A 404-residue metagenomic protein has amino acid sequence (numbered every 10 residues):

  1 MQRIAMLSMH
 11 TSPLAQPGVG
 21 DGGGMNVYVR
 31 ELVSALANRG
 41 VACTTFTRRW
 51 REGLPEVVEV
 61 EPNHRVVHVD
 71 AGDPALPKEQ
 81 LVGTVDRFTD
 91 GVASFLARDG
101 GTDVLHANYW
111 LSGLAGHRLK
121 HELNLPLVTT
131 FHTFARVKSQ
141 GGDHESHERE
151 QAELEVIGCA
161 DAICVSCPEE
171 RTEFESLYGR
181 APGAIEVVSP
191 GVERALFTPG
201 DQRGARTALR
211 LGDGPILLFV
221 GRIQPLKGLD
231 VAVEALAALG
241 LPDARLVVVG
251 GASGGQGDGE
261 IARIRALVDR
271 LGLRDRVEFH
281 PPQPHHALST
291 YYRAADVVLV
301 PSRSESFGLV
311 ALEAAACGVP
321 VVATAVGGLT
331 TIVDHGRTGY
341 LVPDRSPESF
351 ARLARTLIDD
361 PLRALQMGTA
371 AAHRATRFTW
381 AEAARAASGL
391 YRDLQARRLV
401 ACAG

Functional and structural regions predicted by a protein language model:
M1-H68: N-terminal subdomain of nucleotide-sugar transferases
R49-R51, V156-A184, V192-R194: A short, active-site helix/loop in glycosyltransferases that binds the activated sugar's phosphate group
L211-K227, V233-L236, V247-V249: Conserved donor-binding/catalytic core segment of Leloir-type glycosyltransferases
D258-Q283: Nucleotide-activated donor-binding/catalytic signature segment of Leloir-type glycosyltransferases, i.e., the conserved
P282, T290-A295: Short alpha-helical donor nucleotide-sugar binding micro-motif in glycosyltransferases
R303: Aromatic "clamp/platform" in nucleotide-sugar-dependent glycosyltransferases that forms part of the donor/acceptor
P320-A323, V333: Short hydrophobic beta-strand element within catalytic cores of glycosyltransferases and related nucleotide-activated
H335-G336, Y340-P347, T356-P361: Conserved acidic donor-binding segment of nucleotide-sugar-dependent glycosyltransferases
